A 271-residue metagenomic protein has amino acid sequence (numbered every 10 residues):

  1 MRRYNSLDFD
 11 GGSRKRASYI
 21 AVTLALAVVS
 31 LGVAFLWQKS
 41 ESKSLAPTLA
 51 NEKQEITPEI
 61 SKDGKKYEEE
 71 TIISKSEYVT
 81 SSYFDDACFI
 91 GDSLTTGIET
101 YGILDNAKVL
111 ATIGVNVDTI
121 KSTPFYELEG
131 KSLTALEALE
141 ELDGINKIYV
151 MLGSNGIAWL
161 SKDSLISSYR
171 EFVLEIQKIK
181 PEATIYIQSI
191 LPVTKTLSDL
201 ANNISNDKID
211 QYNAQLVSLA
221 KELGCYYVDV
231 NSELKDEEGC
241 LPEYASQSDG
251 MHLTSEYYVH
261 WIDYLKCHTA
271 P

Functional and structural regions predicted by a protein language model:
M1-S18: N-terminal Lys/Arg-rich, disordered targeting/topogenic segments
D8, F35-D86, E99: N-terminal, intrinsically disordered, polar/charged segments of Gram-positive cell-envelope systems that serve as
A21-A34: Hydrophobic membrane-insertion alpha-helices, especially the h-region of bacterial N-terminal signal peptides
E77, S81-S168: Conserved SGNH/GDSL esterase-like catalytic core that processes O-acyl groups on lipids and polysaccharides
M151, Q188-S189: Alpha/beta-hydrolase-fold catalytic nucleophile elbow
Y169-V173, N213: Generic structural signal for well-ordered alpha-helices, preferentially at hydrophobic/aromatic core positions
K180-T184: A short helix->loop->beta-strand "cap" motif at the edges of active sites that frequently abuts
V193-P271: Catalytic His-Asp segment of secreted/periplasmic serine-dependent ester chemistry enzymes
